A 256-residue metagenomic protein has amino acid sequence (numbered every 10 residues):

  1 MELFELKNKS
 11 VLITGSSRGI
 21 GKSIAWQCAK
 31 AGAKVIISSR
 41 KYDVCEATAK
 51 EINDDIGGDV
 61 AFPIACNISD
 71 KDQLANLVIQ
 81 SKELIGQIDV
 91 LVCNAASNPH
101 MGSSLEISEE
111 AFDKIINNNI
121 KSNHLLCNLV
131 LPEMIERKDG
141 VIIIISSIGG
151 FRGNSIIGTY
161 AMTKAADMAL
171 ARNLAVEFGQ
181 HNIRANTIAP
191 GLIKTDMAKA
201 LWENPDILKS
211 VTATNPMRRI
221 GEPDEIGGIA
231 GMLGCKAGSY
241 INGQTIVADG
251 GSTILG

Functional and structural regions predicted by a protein language model:
M1-E2, N98-M101, R152, G231 (+1 more regions): Short C-terminal tail/terminal secondary-structure segment of NAD(P)H-dependent dehydrogenase/reductase domains
S10, G15-G19: Conserved glycine-rich cofactor-binding loop
G102-S104, S108-I116, V211: Substrate-binding pocket helix/loop in short-chain dehydrogenase/reductase
C127, T163, A171: Active-site helix of classical SDR
S147: Residue(s) in the substrate-gating loop at a strand-loop-helix junction that position the organic substrate next
G179, R184, I241-G243: Short, small/polar-rich loop/turn modules that mediate ligand/substrate recognition or access, typified
N215-I226, A237: A conserved structural motif in NAD(P)-dependent oxidoreductases
